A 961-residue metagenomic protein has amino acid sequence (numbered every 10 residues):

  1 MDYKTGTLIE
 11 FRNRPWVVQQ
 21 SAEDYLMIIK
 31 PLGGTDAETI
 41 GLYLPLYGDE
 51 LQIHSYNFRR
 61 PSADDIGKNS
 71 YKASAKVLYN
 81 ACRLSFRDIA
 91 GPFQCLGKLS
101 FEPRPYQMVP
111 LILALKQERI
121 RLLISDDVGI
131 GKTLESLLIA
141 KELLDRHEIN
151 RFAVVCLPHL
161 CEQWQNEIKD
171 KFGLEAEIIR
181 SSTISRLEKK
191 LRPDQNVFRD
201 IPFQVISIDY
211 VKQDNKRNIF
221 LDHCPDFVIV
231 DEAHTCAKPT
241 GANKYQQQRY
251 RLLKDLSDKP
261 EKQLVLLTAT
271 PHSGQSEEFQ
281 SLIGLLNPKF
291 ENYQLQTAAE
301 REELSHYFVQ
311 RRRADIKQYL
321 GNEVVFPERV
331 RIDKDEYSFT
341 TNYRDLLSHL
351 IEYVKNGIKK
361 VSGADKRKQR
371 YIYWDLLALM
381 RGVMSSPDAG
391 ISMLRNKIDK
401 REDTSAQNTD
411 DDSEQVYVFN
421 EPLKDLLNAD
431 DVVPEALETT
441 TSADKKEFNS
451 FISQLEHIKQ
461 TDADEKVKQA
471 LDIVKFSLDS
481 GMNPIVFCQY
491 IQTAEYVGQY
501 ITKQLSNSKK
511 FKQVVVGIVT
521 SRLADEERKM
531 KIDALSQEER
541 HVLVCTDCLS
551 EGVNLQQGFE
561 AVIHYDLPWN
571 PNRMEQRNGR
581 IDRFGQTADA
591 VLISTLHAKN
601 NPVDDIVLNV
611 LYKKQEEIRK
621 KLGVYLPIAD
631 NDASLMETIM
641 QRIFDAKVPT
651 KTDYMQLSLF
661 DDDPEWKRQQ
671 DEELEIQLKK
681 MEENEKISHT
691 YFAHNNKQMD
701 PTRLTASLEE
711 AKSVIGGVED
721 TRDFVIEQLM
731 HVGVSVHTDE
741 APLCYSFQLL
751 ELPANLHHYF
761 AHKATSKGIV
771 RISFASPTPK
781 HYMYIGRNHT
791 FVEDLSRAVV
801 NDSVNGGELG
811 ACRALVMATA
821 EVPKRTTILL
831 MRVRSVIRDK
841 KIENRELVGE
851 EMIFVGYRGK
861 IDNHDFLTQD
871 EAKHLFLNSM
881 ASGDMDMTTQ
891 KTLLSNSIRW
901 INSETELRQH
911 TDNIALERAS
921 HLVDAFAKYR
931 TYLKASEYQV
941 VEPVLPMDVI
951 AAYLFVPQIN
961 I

Functional and structural regions predicted by a protein language model:
E38-V77, C82-I112, R119-I120, K132-E135 (+7 more regions): SF2 helicase/translocase NTPase motor core, specifically the RecA-like lobe 1 inter-motif segment between Walker
E135, I139, E278, Q469: Hydrophobic positions on the alpha1 helix immediately C-terminal to the Walker A/P-loop
P193-D194, D200, V205-P225, T240-T409 (+1 more regions): Inter-lobe coupling linker of SF2 helicases/translocases
Q213-D214, Q275, L543-F559, G579 (+1 more regions): SF2 helicase motor core recognition
C224, E278-S281, N554-D566, V591-T595: A short beta-strand element within the Helicase C-terminal
F326-S338, R381, I391-H541, T690 (+5 more regions): Conserved Helicase C-terminal RecA-like lobe
M384, E402, A406, S413 (+3 more regions): P-loop NTPase motor cores of the ASCE clade
D582-Y612: Conserved segment of the helicase C-terminal RecA-like domain
